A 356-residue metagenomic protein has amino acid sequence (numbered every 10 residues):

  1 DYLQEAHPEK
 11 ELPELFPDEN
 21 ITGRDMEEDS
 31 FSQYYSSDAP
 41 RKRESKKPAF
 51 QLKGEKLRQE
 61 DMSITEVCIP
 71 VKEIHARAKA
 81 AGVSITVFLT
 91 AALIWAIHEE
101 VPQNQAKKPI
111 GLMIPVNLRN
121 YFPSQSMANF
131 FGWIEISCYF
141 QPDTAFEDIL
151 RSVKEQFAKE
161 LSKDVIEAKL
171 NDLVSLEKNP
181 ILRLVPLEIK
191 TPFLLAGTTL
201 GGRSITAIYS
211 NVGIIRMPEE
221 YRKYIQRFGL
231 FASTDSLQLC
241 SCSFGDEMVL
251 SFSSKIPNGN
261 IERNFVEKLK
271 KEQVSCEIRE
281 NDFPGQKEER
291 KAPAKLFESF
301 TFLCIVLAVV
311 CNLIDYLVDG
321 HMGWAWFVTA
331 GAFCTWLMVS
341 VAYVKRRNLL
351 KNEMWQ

Functional and structural regions predicted by a protein language model:
Y2-E73, L269-K287: Non-catalytic, low-complexity flexible loops and terminal extensions
Q51-R119, M248: Gly/Ser/Thr-rich phosphate-binding loops and adjoining beta-strand/alpha-helix segments that form adenosine-phosphate
E99-E289: Acyl-thioester-dependent acyl-group transfer interface
E288-L303: Juxtamembrane interface helix immediately N-terminal to a transmembrane segment
V306-N312: Hydrophobic, membrane-inserted alpha-helices
N312-D319: Juxtamembrane "helix-exit" motif on the non-cytosolic side of transmembrane helices
G320-A332: Hydrophobic alpha-helical transmembrane segments
C334-E353: Membrane-helix interfacial anchor on the cytosolic side
